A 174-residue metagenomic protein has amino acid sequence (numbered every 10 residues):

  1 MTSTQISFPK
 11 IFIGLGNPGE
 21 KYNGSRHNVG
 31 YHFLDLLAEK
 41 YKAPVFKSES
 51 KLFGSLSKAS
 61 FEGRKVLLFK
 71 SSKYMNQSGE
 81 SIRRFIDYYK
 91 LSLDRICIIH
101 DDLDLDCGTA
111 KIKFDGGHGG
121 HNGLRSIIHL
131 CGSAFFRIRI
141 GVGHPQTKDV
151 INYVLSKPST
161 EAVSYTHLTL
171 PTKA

Functional and structural regions predicted by a protein language model:
T2-F114, R125, H129, A134-F136 (+1 more regions): Nucleotide and nucleotide-moiety/phosphate-recognizing core
S71, V142, K157-T160: Active-site donor-binding loop signature of nucleotide-sugar glycosyltransferases
K111-G117, V154-P158: Short glycine-enriched, charge-decorated loop/helix-capping segments at active-site entrances that position
G120-G123: Hydrophobic alpha-helical segments within soluble ligand-binding/sensing domains
R137-P145, V154: Glycine-rich anion-binding loop/nest that anchors nucleotide
K148-S164: Short, electropositive alpha-helical surface patch
T166-A174: Conserved small/polar residues in nucleotide/adenosyl-binding loops
